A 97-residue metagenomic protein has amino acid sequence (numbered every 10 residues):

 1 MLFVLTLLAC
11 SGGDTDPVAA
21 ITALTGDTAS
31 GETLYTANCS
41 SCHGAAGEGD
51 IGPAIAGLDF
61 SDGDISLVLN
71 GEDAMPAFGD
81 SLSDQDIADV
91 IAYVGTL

Functional and structural regions predicted by a protein language model:
M1-V4: Sec-dependent signal peptide recognition, specifically the positively charged N-region followed immediately by
T6-A9: C-terminal motif of bacterial Sec signal peptides marking the signal peptidase cleavage site
S11-L34: Electrostatic cytochrome c docking/interface patches
G13-D16, E48, T96-L97: Inter-heme linker and motif-flanking segments adjacent to c-type heme-binding CXXCH motifs in c-type cytochromes
T28, E32, G44-S81: Gly/Gly-Pro-rich "capping" loops immediately C-terminal to redox-active cysteine motifs in periplasmic/lumenal
A37, N70-G71, Y93-T96: Residues within well-ordered alpha-helical secondary structure of globular protein domains
C39-C42: Short cysteine clusters
D80-L97: C-terminal capping alpha-helices of c-type cytochrome domains
